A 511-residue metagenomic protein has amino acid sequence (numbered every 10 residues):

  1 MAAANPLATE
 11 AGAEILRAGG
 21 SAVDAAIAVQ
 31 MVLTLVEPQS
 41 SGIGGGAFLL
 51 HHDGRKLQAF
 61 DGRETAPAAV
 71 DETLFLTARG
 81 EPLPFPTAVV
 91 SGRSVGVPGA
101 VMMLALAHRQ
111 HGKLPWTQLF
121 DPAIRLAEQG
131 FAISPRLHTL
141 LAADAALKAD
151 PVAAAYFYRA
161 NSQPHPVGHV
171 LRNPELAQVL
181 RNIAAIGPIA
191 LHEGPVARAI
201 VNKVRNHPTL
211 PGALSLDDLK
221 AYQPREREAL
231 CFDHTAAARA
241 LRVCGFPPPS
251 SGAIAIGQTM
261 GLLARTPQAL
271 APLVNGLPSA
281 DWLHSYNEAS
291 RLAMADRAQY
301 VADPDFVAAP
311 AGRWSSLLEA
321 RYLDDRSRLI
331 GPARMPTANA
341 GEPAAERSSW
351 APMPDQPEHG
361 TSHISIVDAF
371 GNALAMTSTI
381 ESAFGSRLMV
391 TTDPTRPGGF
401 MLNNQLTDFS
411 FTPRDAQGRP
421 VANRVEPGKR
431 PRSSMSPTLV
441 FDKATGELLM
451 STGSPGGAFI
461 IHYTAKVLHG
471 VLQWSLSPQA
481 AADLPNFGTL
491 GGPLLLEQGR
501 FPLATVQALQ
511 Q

Functional and structural regions predicted by a protein language model:
M1-E10, E14, A22-E193, A197-V243 (+2 more regions): Noncatalytic scaffold domains of N-terminal-nucleophile
I15-L16, M102-Q110, I186-E193, R198 (+2 more regions): Alpha-helical support elements that line or immediately flank enzyme active sites and cofactor-binding pockets
V23-Q30, T117-E128, G194, R198-N202 (+2 more regions): Short, well-structured alpha-helical segments that form the helix of a local strand-helix-strand
L35-G42, G46-H52, K56-A59, L210-L216 (+5 more regions): Active-site rim segments in enzyme catalytic domains, especially the processed small/beta chain of N-terminal
E226, E358-T361, S433-M435: Short, small/polar residue-rich loop motifs at catalytic or cofactor-binding pockets
R265-T379, G398, R414: Internal maturation/activation junctions in enzymes
T412, G428-R430, T464, Q473-Q511: Extended C-terminal subregions enriched in glycine
